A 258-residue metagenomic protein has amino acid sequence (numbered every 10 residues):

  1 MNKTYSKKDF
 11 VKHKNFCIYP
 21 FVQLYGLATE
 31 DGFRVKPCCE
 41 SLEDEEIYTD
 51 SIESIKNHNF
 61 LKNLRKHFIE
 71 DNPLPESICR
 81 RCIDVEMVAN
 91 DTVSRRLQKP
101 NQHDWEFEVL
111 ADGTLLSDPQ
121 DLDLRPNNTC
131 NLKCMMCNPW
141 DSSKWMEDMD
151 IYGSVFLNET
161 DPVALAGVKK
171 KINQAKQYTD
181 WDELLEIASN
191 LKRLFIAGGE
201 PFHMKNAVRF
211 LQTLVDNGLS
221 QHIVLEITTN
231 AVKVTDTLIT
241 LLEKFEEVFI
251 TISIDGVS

Functional and structural regions predicted by a protein language model:
M1-D50, R125-N127, M146-M149, A166-Y178 (+1 more regions): Radical SAM enzyme [4Fe-4S]-AdoMet core and its adjacent flexible, acidic and glycine-rich loops/tails across
N2-H103, F107, D118: Accessory C-terminal segments flanking Radical SAM cores
R80-R81, L132-M136: C-type cytochrome heme c attachment motif
I83-V85, C137-S143: Detector for the c-type heme attachment site
H103-G113, Q174-L185, V232: A Trp-anchored, charged/polar loop motif used as the substrate-binding/catalytic surface of acyl/ester-handling
P119-T129, W140-Q177, A188-K205, N217-T235 (+1 more regions): Core AdoMet radical
E183-L184, N206-T213, T237-L241: A short acidic, amphipathic alpha-helical/loop segment
